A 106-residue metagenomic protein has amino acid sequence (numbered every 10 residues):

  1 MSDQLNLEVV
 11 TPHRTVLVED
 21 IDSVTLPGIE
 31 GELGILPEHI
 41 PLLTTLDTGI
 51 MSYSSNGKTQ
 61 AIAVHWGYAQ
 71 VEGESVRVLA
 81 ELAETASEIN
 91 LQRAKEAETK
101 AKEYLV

Functional and structural regions predicted by a protein language model:
M1-Q4: Short, charged, intrinsically disordered terminal tails
N6-E96, K100: Compact, glycine-rich, soluble single-domain proteins
Y104-L105: Helix-rich terminal scaffold detector
